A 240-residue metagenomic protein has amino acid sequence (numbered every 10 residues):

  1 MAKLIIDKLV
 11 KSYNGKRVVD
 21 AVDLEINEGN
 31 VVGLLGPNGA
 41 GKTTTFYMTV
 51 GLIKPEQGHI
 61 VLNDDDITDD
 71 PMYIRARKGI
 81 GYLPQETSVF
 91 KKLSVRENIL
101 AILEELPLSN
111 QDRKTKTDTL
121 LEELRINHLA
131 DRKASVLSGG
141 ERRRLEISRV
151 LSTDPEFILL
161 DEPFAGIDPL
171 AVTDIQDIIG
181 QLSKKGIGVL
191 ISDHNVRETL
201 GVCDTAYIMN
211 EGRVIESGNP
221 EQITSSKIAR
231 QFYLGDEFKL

Functional and structural regions predicted by a protein language model:
L35-P37: The feature captures the beta-strand-to-loop junction immediately N-terminal to the Walker
V50: Helix-to-loop junction immediately C-terminal to a conserved catalytic motif
D66-E86, N110-K114, A130, I223-A229: ABC ATPase NBD coupling module
L100, Q111-L129, Q176-G180, I228: Conserved ABC ATPase "signature" region
K133-L137, E141: Conserved ABC ATPase signature
I158-E162: Catalytic Walker B motif of ABC-type/P-loop ATPase nucleotide-binding domains
